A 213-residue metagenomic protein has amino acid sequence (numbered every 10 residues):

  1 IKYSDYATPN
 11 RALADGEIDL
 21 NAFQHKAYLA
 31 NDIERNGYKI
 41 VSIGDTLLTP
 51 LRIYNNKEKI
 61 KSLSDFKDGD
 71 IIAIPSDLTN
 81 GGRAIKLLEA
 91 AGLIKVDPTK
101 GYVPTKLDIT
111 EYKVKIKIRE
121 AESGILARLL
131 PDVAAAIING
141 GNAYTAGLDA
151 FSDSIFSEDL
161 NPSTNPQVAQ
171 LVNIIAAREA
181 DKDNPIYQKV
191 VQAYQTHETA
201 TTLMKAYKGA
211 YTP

Functional and structural regions predicted by a protein language model:
I1-R11, G101-R128: Short helix-initiation/N-cap motifs at beta->coil->alpha
Y6-G37, K59, A143-G147: Pocket-flanking alpha-helical
A14-Q24, D70, V114-K117, P131-I138: Alpha-to-beta junction loops
N31-I43, K57-K59, D132, I137 (+1 more regions): Ligand-binding "clamshell"
S42-P50, F66, D159-L171: Short Pro/Gly-enriched coil loops immediately N-terminal to beta-strands
I43-I94, A200: A conserved helix-loop-strand patch within extracytoplasmic ligand-binding domains of the periplasmic binding
P50-L63, Q170-N184: A bilobed periplasmic-binding-protein/Venus flytrap-type ligand-binding module shared by bacterial periplasmic
L78-G92, D97-V103, Q188-P213: Ligand-binding clefts/hinges and TM-proximal coupling segments of bilobed small-molecule sensing domains
